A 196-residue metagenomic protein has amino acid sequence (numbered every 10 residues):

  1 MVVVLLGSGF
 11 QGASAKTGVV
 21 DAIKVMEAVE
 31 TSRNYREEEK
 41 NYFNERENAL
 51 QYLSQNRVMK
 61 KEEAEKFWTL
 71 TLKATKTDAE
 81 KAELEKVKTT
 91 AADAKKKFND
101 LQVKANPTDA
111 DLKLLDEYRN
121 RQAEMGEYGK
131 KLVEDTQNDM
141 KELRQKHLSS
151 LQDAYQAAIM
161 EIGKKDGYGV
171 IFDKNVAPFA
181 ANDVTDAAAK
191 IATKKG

Functional and structural regions predicted by a protein language model:
M1-G7: Hydrophobic membrane-insertion alpha-helices, especially the h-region of bacterial N-terminal signal peptides
G7-G196: Amphipathic, charged alpha-helical segments and their helix-to-coil junctions in extracytoplasmic/peripheral assemblies
